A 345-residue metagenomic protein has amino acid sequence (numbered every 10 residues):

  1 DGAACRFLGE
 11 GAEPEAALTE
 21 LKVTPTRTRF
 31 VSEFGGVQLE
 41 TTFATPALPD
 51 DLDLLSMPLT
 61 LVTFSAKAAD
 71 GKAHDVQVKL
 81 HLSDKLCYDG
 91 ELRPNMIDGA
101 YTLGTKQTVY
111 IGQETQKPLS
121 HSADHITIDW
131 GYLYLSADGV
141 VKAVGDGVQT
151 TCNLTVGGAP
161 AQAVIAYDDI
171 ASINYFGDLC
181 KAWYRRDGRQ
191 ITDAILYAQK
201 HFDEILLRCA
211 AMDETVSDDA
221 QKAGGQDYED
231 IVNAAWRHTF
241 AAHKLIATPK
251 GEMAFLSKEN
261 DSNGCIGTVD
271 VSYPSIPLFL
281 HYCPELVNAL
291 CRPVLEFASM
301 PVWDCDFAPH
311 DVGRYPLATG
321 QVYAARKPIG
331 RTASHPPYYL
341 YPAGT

Functional and structural regions predicted by a protein language model:
D1-G36, P118-A143: An extended acidic
A16, E20, D50-L55, N153-L154 (+3 more regions): Short, charged/polar micro-motifs that form catalytic or ligand-binding hotspots
L21-G35, Y228-A247, C305-H310: An acidic intrinsically disordered interaction segment
S32, T63-A68, A166, T215-K222 (+2 more regions): Well-ordered alpha-helical scaffold segments within catalytic/enzyme domains
E33-L54: Low-complexity, acidic Ser/Thr/Pro/Gly-rich terminal tails and inter-domain linkers that flank the onset of structured
A47-L54, S65-G267, L295-E296, M300: Acidic/polar, glycine-enriched structural segments that form the non-catalytic walls/loops of the carbohydrate-binding
S56-V62: Short, solvent-exposed loop/turn segments enriched in Ser/Thr/Gly
D187-I205, G264-T345: Aromatic-rich carbohydrate-recognition surfaces in CAZymes
